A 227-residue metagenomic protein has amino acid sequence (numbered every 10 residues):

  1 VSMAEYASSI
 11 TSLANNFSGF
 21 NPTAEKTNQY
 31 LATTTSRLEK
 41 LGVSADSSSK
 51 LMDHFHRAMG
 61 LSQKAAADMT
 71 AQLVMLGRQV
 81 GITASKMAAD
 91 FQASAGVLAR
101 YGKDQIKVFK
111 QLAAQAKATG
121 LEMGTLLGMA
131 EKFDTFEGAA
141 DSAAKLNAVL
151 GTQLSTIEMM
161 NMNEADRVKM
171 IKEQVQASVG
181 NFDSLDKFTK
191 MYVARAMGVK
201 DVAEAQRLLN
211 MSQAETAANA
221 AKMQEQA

Functional and structural regions predicted by a protein language model:
V1, A220-A227: Hydrophobic, low-dielectric interface segments
V1-A89, G96-Q111, Q115-A165, Q176-L185 (+1 more regions): A short, structural motif
Q153, Y192, Q206: Intrinsically disordered, low-complexity polar regions and short flexible loop motifs
I171: Cys/His-rich zinc-coordinating modules
A196-A203, N210, A217, Q224: Long, low-complexity, polar/charged, intrinsically disordered or flexibly structured peripheral segments
